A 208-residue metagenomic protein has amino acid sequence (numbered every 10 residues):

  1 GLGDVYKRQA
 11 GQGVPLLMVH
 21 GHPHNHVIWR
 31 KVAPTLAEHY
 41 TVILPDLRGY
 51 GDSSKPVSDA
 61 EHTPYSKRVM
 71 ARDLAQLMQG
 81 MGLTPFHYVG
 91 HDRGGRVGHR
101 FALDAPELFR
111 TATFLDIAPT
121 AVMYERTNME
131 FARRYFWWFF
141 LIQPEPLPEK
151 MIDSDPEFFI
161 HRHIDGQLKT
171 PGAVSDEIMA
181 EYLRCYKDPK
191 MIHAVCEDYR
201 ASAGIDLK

Functional and structural regions predicted by a protein language model:
G1-Y6: Short, small-residue-biased leader/transition segments that mark boundaries at the very start of proteins
Q12-G13, G21-H24: Active-site glycine-rich loops that stabilize anionic/oxyanionic intermediates across multiple enzyme folds
Q12-P15, I43, Y50-V89, R93-K208: Flexible "cap/lid" subdomain of the alpha/beta-hydrolase fold that forms the substrate-access gate
M18-G21, L44: Structural cue for short, hydrophobic secondary-structure segments
P23, E38, P106-E107: Proline-centered flexible-loop/turn and helix-kink motifs
P23-K31, V42: Serine-hydrolase catalytic-loop signature spanning alpha/beta hydrolases and amidase-signature enzymes
K31-Y40, G80: A short, Lys/Arg-enriched amphipathic alpha-helix followed by its capping loop at the start of a domain
